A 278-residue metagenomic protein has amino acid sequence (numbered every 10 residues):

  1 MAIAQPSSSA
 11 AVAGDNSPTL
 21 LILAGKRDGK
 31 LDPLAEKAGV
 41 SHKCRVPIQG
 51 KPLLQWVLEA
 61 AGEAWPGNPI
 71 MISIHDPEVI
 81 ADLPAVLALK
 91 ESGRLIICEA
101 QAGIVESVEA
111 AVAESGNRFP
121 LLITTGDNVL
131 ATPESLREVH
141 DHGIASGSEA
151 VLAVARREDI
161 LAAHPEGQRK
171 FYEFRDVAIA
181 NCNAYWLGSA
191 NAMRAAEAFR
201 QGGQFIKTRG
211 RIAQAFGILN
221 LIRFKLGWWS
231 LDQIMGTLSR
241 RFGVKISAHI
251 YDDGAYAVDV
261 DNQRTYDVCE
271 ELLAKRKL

Functional and structural regions predicted by a protein language model:
M1-V40: N-terminal nucleotide-binding beta1-loop-alpha1 segment
E36-V57: Short catalytic helix/loop segments, enriched in acidic residues and glycine and frequently bearing histidine
A60-G67: Short, acidic, metal-binding catalytic loop of nucleotide-sugar glycosyltransferases
P77-L83: Short, charged/polar "capping" segments at the starts of alpha-helices and the immediately preceding loops
A85-L121, L130-A131: Short phosphate-binding loop-to-helix
T124-G126: Active-site acidic Asp-centered loop
A131-S239, Y251-A255: Conserved core of the sugar-phosphate nucleotidyltransferase
N262: Short, conserved phosphate/pyrophosphate- and ester-handling motifs at nucleotide-, phospho-/glycolipid
